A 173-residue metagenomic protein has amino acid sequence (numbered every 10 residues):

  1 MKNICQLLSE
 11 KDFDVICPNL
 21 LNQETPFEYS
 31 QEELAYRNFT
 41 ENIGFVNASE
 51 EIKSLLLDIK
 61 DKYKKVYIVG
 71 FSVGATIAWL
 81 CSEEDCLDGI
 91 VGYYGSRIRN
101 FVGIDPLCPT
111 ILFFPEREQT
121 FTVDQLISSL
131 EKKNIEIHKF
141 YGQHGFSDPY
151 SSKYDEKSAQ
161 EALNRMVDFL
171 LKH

Functional and structural regions predicted by a protein language model:
M1-D61: Serine-hydrolase catalytic machinery in alpha/beta-hydrolase-like enzymes
K60-F71: Alpha/beta-hydrolase fold nucleophile elbow
G70-G74, A78: Gly/Ala-rich beta-loop-alpha elbow adjacent to hydrolase catalytic centers
C86-S96: A conserved short beta-strand
I111-F114: Short beta-strand/loop motif that positions the catalytic acidic residue of the alpha/beta-hydrolase fold
E116-F121, S129: Acidic catalytic loop of the alpha/beta-hydrolase fold
D124-I135: Conserved loop-alpha-helix segment in the C-terminal half of the alpha/beta-hydrolase fold that carries the catalytic
N134-H173: C-terminal catalytic histidine-bearing segment of alpha/beta-hydrolase fold enzymes
